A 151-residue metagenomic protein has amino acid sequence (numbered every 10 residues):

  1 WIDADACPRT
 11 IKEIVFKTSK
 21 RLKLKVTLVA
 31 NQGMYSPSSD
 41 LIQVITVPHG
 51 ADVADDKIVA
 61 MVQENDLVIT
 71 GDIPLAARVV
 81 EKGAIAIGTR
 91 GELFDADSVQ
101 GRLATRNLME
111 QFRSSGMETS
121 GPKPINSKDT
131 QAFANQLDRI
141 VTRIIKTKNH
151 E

Functional and structural regions predicted by a protein language model:
W1-E151: Nuclease catalytic cores that cleave nucleic-acid phosphodiester bonds, predominantly acidic two-metal-ion
